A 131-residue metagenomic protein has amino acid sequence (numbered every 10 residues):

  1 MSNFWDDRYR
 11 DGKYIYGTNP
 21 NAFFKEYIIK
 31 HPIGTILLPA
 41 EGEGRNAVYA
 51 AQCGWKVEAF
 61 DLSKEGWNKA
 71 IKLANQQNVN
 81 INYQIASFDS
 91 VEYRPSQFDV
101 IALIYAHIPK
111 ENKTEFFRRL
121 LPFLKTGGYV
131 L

Functional and structural regions predicted by a protein language model:
M1-H31: Conserved class I S-adenosyl-L-methionine
I33-G42: Conserved class I S-adenosyl-L-methionine
S63-E65: Conserved SAM/SAH-binding beta-strand->alpha-helix loop
Q77-D89: Conserved SAM-binding strand-loop segment of SAM-dependent methyltransferases
V91-V100: A short acidic, Gly/Pro-enriched loop at the edge of an enzyme's catalytic core that lines a small-molecule cofactor
D99-K113: A short SAM/SAH-binding and catalytic strip from SAM-dependent methyltransferases
T114-T126: A short glycine-rich, Lys/Arg-flanked "PGG" loop and its adjoining helix->strand segment in the class I
G127-L131: Conserved beta-strand signature within the Rossmann-like core of class I S-adenosyl-L-methionine
